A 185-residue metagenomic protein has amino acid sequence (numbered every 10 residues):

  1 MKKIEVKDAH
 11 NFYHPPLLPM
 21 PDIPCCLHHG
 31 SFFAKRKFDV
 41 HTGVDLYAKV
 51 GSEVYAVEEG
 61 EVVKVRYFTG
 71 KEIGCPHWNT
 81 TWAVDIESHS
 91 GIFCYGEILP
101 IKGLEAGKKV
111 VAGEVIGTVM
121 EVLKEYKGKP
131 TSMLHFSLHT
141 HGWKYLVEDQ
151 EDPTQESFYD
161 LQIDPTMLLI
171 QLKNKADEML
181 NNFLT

Functional and structural regions predicted by a protein language model:
M1-W82, H89, V111-A112, I163-T185: Surface-exposed, glycine-biased beta-strand/turn segments
H41-V44, H77-A106, T131-M133, H141 (+1 more regions): Active-site region of chymotrypsin-like
G70-K71, P100-I101, K124: A short acidic/small-residue loop/turn micro-motif
K108-L184: Conserved, short, structured surface segments that act as functional micro-motifs
